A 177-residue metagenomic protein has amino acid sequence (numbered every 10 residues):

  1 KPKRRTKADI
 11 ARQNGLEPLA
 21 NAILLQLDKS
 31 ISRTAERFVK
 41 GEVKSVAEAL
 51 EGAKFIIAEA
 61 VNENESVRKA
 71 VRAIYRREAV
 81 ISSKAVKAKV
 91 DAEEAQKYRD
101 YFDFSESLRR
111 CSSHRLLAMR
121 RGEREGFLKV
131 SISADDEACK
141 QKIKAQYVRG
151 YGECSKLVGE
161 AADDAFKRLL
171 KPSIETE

Functional and structural regions predicted by a protein language model:
K1-E177: Duplex nucleic acid-engaging cores and interfaces of nucleic-acid transaction enzymes
